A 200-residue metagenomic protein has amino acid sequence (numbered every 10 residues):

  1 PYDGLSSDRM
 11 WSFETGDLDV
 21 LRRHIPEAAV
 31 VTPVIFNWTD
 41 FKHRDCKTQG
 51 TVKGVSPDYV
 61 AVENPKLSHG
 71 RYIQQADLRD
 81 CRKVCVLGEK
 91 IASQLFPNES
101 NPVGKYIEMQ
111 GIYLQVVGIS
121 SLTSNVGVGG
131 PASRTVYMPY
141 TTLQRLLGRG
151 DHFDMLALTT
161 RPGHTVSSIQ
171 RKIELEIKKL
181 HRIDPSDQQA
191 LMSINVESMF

Functional and structural regions predicted by a protein language model:
P1-T51, D58-A61, S93-Q94, Q144-R145 (+1 more regions): Hydrophobic, regular-secondary-structure patches
Y2-W11, P26, K42-T48, I119-T123 (+4 more regions): Structural beta->alpha junctions
E14, V136-P139, N195: Helix N-cap / beta->alpha transition motif
V30-P33, F153, S186-L191: A short coil-to-beta-strand element that immediately follows conserved catalytic motifs
K53, P57-D77, C81-S186: Mid-to-C-terminal secondary-structure elements that act as membrane-proximal/extracytoplasmic interface segments
I173, D184-F200: Peri-transmembrane interface segments
